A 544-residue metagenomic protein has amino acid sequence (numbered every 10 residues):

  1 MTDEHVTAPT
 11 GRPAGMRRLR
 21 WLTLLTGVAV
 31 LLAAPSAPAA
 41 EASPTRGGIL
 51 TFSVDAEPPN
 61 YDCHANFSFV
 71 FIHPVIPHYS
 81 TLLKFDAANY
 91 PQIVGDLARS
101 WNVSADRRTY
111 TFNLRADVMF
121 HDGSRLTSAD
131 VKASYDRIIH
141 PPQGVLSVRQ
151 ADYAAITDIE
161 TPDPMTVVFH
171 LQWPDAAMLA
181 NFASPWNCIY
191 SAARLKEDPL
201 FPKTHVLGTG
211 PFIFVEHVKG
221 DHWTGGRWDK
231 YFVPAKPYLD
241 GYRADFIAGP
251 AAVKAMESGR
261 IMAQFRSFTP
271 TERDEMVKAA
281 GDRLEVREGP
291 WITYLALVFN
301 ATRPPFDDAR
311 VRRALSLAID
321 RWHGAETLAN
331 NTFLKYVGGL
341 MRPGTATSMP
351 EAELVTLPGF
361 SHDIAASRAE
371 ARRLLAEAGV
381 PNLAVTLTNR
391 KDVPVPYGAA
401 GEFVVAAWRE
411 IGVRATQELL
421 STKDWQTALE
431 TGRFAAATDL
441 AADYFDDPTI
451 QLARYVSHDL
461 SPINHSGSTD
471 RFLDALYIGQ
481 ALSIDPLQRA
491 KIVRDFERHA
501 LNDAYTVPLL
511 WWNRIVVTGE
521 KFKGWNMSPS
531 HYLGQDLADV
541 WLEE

Functional and structural regions predicted by a protein language model:
R20, E41, N113, V148-R194: Surface-exposed binding/hinge segments that line and control ligand-binding clefts or catalytic entry sites
S53-A105, D136, H205-T209: N-terminal lobe/hinge region of extracytoplasmic solute-binding protein
C63-N66, G281, G339-L340, A346-T347 (+3 more regions): Acidic-aromatic pocket-rim loops
K84-A88, A183-P237, G241, P250-A251 (+2 more regions): Gly/Pro-rich hinge or "lid" segments in bacterial periplasmic/extracellular proteins
K219, R368, R372-Y444, H458-L460 (+2 more regions): Ligand/substrate-recognition segments at binding pockets and active sites
D229-E275, R313, G401, V405 (+1 more regions): Ligand-site clamp/hinge motif
K335-E377, V393-Y397: Structural transition elements
G359-I364, R414-W425, I450-E520, E544: Extracytoplasmic/peripheral linker and loop segments enriched in polar/acidic and small residues with frequent Thr/Pro
